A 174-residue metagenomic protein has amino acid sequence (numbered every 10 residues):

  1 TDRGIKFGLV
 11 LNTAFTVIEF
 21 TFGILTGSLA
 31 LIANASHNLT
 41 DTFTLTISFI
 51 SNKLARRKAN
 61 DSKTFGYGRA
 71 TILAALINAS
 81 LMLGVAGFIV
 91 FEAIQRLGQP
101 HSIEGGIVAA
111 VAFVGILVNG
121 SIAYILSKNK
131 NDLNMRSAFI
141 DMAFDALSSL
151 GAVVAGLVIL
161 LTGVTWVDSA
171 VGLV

Functional and structural regions predicted by a protein language model:
T1-R3, F7, A30, S36 (+1 more regions): Alpha-helical transmembrane segments and adjacent TM-loop junctions that form the membrane-embedded core of multi-pass
G8-I18: The first (N-terminal) embedded transmembrane alpha-helix
T16-F22, I122-A123: Membrane-embedded alpha-helices of multi-pass membrane proteins, especially ion channels and transporters
T21-I32: Short, hydrophobic transmembrane alpha-helix segments
D41: Classical protein tyrosine phosphatase
